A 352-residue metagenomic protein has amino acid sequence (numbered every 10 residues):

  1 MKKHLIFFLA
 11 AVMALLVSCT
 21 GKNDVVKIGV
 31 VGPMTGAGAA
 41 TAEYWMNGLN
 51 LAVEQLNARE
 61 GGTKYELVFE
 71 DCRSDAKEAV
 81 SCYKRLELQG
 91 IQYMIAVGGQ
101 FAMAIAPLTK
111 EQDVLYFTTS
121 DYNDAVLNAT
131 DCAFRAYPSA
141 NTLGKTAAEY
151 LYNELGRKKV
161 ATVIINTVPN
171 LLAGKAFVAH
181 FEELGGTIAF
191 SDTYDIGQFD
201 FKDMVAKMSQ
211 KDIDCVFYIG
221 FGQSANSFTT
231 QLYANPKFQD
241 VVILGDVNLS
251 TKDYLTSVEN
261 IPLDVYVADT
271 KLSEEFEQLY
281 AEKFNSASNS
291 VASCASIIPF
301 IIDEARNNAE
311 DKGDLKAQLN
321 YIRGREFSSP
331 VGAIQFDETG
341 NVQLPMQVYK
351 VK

Functional and structural regions predicted by a protein language model:
M1-H4: Positively charged n-region of N-terminal signal peptides that target proteins for export
I6-F7, S139: General helical structural elements
F8-L16: Bacterial N-terminal signal peptides
C19-K352: Extracytosolic ligand-binding ectodomains
